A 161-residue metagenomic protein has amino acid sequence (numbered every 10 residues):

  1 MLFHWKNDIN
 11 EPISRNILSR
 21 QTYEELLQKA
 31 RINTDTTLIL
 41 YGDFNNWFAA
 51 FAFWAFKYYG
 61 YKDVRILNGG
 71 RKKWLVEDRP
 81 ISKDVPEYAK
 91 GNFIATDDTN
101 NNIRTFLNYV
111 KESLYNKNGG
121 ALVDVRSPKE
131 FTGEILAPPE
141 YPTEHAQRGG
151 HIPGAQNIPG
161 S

Functional and structural regions predicted by a protein language model:
M1-T34, K111-S161: Positively charged, proline/Ser/Thr-rich regional signature most characteristic of the Rhodanese/CDC25-like
I17-K117, E134-I135, G150: Thiolate-centered catalytic microenvironments shared by cysteine-dependent enzyme domains
